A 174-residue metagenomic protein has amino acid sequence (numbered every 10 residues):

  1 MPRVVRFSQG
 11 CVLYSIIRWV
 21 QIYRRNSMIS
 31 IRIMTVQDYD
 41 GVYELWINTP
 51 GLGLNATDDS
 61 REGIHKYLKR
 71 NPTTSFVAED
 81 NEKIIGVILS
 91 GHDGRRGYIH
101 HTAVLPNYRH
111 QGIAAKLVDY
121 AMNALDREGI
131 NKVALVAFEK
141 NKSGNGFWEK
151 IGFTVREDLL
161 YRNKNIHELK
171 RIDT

Functional and structural regions predicted by a protein language model:
I29-V42: A short beta-loop-alpha structural element at the N-terminal edge of CoA-dependent acyl/N-acetyltransferase catalytic
H65-V77, Y98: A short helix-loop-beta-strand connector motif used in the catalytic cores of GNAT acetyltransferases and, in some
V77, K83-G91, Y98-A103: Conserved beta-strand in the GNAT
G91-H100, R109, R156-E157: A conserved beta-turn-beta hairpin within the catalytic core of GNAT-like acetyltransferases that forms part
V104, H110-N123, K150: Conserved acetyl-CoA-binding loop-helix of GNAT-fold acetyltransferases
L125-A137: Conserved GNAT acetyl-CoA-binding A-motif
L135-G144, N163: Conserved beta-strand-loop-alpha-helix junction that forms the acyl-donor binding cleft
E149-D158: Conserved acetyl-CoA-binding loop of GNAT-fold acetyltransferases
